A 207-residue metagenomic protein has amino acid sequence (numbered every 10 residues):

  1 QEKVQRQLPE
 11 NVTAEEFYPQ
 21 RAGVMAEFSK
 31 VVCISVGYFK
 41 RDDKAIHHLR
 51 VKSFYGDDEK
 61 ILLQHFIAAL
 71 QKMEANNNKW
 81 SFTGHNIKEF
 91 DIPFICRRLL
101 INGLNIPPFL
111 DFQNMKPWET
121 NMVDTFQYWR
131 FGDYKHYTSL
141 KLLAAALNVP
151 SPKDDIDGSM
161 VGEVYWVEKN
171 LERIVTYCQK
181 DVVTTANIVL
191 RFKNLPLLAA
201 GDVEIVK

Functional and structural regions predicted by a protein language model:
Q1-K72: Conserved RNase H-like, two-metal-ion catalytic cores of nucleic-acid enzymes
S29-D57, E74-T176, K180-V203: Metal-dependent phosphoesterase core characteristic of DEDDh/y 3'-5' exonuclease domains
I205-K207: Acidic catalytic cores of enzymes that act on phosphate-bearing nucleotides/polynucleotides
